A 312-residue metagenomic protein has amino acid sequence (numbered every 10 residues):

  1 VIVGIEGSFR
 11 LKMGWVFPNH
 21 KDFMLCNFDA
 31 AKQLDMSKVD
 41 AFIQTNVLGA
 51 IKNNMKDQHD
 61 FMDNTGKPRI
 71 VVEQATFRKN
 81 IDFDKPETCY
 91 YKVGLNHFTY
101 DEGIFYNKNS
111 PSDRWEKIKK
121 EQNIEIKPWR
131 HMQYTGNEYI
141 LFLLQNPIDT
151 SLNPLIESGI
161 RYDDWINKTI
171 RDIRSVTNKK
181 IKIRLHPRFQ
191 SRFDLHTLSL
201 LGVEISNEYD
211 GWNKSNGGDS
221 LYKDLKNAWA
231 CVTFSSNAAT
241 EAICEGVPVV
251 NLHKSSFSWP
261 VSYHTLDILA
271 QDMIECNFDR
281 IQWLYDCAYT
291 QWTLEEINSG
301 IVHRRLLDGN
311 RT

Functional and structural regions predicted by a protein language model:
V1-G49, D149, G309-T312: N-terminal pre-catalytic "stem/leader" segment of glycosyltransferase-like enzymes
G4-G7, I166-S215: Catalytic donor nucleotide-activated moiety binding site of glycosyltransferases and closely related
I5-G7, T45-V47, E73-T76, N137-S151 (+2 more regions): Short loop/turn segments at strand-loop or loop-helix junctions that form parts of catalytic or ligand-binding pockets
R10-D29, N54-Q58, S158-D172: Well-ordered, non-membrane alpha-helical segments in soluble/globular domains
Q33-E73, V232-F234: Short, well-ordered secondary-structure micro-motifs within conserved domains or adaptor modules
T45-V47, N53, N216-Y263: A donor-sugar binding/catalytic signature common to diverse glycosyltransferases and related nucleotide-sugar
P86-N137, P260-T312: Leloir-type glycosyltransferase catalytic cores
R130-Q190, Q282-E295: Active-site donor-nucleotide binding/catalytic segment of nucleotide-sugar enzymes
